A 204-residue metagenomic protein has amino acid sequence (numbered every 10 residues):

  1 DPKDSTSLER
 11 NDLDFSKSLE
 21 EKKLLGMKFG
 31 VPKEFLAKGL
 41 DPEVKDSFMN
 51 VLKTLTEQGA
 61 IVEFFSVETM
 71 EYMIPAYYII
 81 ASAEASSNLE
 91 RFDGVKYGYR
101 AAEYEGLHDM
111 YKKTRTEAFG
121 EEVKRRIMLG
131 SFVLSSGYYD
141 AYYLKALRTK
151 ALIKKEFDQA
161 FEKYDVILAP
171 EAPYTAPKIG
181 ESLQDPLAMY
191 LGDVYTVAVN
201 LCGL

Functional and structural regions predicted by a protein language model:
D1-P2, R91, V95: Short, well-ordered loop/turn and helix-capping segments at boundaries between secondary-structure elements and domains
D1-S47, V51, H108-K113: A short helix-breaking turn/cap at a secondary-structure junction
S5-D12, M27-K28, P32-E34, F65-Y78 (+3 more regions): Flexible, acidic loop-helix segments that line cofactor/substrate-binding pockets
S16, I61-S66: General small-molecule cofactor/ligand-binding pocket signal
L25-P32, E43, F64-S66, S135-G137 (+1 more regions): A short alpha-helix capping/helix-coil boundary motif
L40-V44, A76, E181-L183: Short, solvent-exposed loop/turn segments at secondary-structure boundaries
K45-M49, E68-E71, L147, A151: An alpha-helix initiation/capping motif
T54-E57, V62, M73, A81-S87 (+2 more regions): Glycine-rich, small-residue loops and helix-cap segments that act as flexible hinges at active-site edges
